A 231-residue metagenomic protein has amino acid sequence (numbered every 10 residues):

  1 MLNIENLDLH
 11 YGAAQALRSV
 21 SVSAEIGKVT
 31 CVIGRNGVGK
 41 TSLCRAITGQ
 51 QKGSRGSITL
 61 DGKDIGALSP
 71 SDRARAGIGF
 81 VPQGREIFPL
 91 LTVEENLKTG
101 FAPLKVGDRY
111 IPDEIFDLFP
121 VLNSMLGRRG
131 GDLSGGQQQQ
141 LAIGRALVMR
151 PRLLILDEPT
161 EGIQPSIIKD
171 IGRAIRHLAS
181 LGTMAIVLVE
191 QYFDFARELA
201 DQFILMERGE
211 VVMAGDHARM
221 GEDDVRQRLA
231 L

Functional and structural regions predicted by a protein language model:
I33-R35: The feature captures the beta-strand-to-loop junction immediately N-terminal to the Walker
T48: Helix-to-loop junction immediately C-terminal to a conserved catalytic motif
G56-K63, A76, D108-I111, G215: Conserved ABC transporter NBD signature motif
R129-L133: Conserved ABC ATPase signature
A146-L147: ABC ATPase C-loop
L154-E158: Catalytic Walker B motif of ABC-type/P-loop ATPase nucleotide-binding domains
K169-T183: Helical segment within the ABC ATPase nucleotide-binding domain
